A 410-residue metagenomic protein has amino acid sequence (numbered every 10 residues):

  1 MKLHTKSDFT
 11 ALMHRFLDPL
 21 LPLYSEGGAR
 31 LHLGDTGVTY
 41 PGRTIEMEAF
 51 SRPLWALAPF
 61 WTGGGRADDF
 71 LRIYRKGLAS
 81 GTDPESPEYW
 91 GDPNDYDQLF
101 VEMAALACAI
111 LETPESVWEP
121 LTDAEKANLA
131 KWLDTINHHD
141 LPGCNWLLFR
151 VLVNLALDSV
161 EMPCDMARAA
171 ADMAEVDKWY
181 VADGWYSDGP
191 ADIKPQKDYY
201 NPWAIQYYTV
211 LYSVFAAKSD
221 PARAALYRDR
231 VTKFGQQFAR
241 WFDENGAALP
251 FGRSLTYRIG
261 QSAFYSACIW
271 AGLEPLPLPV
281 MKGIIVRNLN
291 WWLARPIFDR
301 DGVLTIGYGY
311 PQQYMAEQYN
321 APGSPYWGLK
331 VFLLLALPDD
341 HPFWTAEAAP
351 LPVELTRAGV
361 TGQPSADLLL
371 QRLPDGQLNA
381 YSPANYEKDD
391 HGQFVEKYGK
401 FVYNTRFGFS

Functional and structural regions predicted by a protein language model:
M1-E48, R72-G77: Low-complexity, Ser/Thr/Pro/Gly-enriched N-terminal "stalk/linker" regions
T5, F9, G42, D95 (+6 more regions): Generic alpha-helical structural element
T10, H14-L17, L71, K126 (+6 more regions): Alpha-helix initiation and N-capping motif
Y24, L57, T82, P114 (+4 more regions): Structural signal for hydrophobic packing residues in well-ordered secondary-structure cores of soluble enzyme domains
E26-A29, P142, E244-A248, F298-G302 (+1 more regions): Intrinsically disordered or highly flexible coil/loop and linker segments, enriched in small and charged/polar residues
R43-A49, W55-F60, A67, L71-S266: Aromatic-lined, polymer-binding surfaces characteristic of secreted/periplasmic polysaccharide-degrading enzymes
I269-S410: Extended polysaccharide-engagement surfaces of secreted carbohydrate-active enzymes
